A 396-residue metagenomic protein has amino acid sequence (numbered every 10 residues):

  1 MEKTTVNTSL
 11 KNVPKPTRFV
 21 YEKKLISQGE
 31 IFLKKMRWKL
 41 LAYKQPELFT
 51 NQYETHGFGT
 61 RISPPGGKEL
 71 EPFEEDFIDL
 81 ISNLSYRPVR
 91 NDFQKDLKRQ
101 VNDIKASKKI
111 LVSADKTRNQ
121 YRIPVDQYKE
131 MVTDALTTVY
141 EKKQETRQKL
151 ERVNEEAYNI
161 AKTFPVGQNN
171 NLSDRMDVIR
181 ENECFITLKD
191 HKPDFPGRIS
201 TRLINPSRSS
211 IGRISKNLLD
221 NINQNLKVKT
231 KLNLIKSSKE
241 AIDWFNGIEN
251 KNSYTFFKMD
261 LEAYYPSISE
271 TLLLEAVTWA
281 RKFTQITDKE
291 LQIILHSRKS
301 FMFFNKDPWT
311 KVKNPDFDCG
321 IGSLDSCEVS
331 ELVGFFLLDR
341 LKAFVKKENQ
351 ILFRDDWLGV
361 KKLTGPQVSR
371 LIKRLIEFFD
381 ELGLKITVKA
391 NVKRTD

Functional and structural regions predicted by a protein language model:
M1-D190: Non-catalytic, polymerase-adjacent accessory regions of viral genome-replication enzymes
F32, L111, T117-N119, Y128 (+5 more regions): Conserved beta-strand elements of beta-rich interaction domains across eukaryotes, especially beta-propellers
V101-A106, D115-R118, V125-D126, N171-R198 (+5 more regions): Reverse-transcriptase-like RNA-dependent polymerase core
E141-D190, T230-S238, K258, E262-L272 (+3 more regions): Amphipathic alpha-helical blocks
T146, E156-I160, I211, N217-N225 (+2 more regions): Inter-domain linker/hinge segments that demarcate the starts of reverse transcriptase and RNase H-type modules
N170-D174, A241-N246, A343-K346, I386-N391: Eukaryotic intrinsically disordered and solvent-exposed regulatory patches
E181-T230, E262-P266, V312-A343: Conserved pre-motif C helix in the palm subdomain of viral-like polymerases
I248-R374, F378, L382, N391-T395: Conserved polymerase palm-domain catalytic core
